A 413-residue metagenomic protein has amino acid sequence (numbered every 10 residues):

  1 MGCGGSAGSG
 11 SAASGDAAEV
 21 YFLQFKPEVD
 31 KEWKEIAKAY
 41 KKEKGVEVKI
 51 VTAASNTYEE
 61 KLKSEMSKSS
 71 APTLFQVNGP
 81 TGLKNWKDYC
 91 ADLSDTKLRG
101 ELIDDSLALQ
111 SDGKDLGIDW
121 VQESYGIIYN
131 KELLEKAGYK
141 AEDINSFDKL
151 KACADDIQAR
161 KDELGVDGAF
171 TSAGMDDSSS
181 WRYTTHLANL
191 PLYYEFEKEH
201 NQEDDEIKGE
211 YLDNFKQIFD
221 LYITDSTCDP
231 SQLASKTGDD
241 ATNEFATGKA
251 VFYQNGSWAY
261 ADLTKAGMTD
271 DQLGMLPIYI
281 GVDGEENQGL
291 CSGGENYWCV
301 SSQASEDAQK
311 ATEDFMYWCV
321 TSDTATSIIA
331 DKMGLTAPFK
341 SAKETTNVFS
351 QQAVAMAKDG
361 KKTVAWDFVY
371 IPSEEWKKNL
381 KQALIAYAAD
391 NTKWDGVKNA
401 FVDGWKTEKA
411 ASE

Functional and structural regions predicted by a protein language model:
M1-G82, D95-L98, V282-E285, D307-K310 (+4 more regions): Conserved N-terminal structural module of periplasmic/extracytoplasmic solute-binding proteins
E43, A137, K265-K332: Extracytoplasmic/periplasmic substrate-recognition and gating elements
E47, E135, A159, T324-T326 (+2 more regions): Conserved C-terminal helix/tail region of periplasmic/extracytoplasmic solute-binding proteins
T52-K61, F147-K149, Q232-T247: Short helix-initiation/N-cap motifs at beta->coil->alpha
N78-Y129, R182, G274-L276: Hinge/lid segment of periplasmic solute-binding proteins
D92-S106, G168-F170, G174-D177, L192-Q217 (+5 more regions): Short, solvent-exposed loop/beta-turn-alpha elements that line the ligand-binding surface or hinge of extracytoplasmic
L116-I118, Y125, K151-D204, A250: Extracytoplasmic/periplasmic solute-binding protein
A154-D155, N201-S235: Glycine-centered hinge/linker elements that transmit conformational signals in sensory and ligand-binding systems
